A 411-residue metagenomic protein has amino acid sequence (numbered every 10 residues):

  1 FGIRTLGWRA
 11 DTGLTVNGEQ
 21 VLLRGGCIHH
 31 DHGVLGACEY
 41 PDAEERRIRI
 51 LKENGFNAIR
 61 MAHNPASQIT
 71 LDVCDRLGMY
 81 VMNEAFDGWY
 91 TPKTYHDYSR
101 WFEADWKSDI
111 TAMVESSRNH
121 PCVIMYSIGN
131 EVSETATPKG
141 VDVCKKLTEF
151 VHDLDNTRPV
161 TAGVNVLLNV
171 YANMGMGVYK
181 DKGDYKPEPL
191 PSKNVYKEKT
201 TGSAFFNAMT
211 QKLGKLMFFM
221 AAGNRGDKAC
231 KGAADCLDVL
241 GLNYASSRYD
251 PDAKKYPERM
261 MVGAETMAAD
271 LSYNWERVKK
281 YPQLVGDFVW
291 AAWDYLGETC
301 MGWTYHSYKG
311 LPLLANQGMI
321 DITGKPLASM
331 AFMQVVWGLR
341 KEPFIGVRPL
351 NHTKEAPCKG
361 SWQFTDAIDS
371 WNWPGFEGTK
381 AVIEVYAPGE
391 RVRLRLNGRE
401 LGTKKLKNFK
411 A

Functional and structural regions predicted by a protein language model:
F1-E149, N156-T161, C236: Active-site-adjacent substrate/metal-binding segments within catalytic domains of carbohydrate-active enzymes
I124-Y126, K146-D153, V160-A411: Substrate-binding clefts and catalytic carboxylate motifs of secreted carbohydrate-active enzymes
